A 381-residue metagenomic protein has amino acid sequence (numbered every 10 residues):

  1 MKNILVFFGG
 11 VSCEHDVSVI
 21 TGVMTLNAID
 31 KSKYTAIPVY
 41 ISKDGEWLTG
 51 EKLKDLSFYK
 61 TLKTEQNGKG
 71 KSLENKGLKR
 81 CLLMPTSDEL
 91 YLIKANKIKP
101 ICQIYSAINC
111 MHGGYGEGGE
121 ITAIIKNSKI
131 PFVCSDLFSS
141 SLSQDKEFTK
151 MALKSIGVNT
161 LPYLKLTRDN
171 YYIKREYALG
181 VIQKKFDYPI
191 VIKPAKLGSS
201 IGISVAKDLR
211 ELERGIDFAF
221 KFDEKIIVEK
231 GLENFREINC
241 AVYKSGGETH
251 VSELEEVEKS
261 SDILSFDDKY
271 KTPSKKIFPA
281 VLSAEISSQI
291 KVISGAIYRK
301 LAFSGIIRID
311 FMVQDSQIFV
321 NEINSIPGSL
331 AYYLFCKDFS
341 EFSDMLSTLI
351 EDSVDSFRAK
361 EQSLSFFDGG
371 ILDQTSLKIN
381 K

Functional and structural regions predicted by a protein language model:
M1-F138, L142-Q144, F148, T167-Y177 (+1 more regions): ATP-binding N-terminal substructure of ATP-dependent carboxylate-amine bond-forming enzymes
K2, F7-V11, S283-K381: ATP-dependent carboxylate activation and anion-phosphoryl transfer catalytic cores that bind Mg-ATP to form
K2-F8, S12-C13, V19-V23, I93-C102 (+2 more regions): Active-site nucleotide/adenylate-binding loops and adjacent lid/helix of ATP-dependent enzymes
K33-A36, L232, R299-I306: Surface-exposed helix-capping loop/turn segments at secondary-structure junctions
T35, P131, N159, K225 (+1 more regions): Residue-level detector of anion-binding/catalytic polar loops
V133-S135, S200, H250, K275-F278 (+1 more regions): Short small-residue beta-strand/loop micro-motif enriched in glycine and branched aliphatics
S204-E285, M312-F319: Phosphate-binding site of ATP-dependent enzymes
